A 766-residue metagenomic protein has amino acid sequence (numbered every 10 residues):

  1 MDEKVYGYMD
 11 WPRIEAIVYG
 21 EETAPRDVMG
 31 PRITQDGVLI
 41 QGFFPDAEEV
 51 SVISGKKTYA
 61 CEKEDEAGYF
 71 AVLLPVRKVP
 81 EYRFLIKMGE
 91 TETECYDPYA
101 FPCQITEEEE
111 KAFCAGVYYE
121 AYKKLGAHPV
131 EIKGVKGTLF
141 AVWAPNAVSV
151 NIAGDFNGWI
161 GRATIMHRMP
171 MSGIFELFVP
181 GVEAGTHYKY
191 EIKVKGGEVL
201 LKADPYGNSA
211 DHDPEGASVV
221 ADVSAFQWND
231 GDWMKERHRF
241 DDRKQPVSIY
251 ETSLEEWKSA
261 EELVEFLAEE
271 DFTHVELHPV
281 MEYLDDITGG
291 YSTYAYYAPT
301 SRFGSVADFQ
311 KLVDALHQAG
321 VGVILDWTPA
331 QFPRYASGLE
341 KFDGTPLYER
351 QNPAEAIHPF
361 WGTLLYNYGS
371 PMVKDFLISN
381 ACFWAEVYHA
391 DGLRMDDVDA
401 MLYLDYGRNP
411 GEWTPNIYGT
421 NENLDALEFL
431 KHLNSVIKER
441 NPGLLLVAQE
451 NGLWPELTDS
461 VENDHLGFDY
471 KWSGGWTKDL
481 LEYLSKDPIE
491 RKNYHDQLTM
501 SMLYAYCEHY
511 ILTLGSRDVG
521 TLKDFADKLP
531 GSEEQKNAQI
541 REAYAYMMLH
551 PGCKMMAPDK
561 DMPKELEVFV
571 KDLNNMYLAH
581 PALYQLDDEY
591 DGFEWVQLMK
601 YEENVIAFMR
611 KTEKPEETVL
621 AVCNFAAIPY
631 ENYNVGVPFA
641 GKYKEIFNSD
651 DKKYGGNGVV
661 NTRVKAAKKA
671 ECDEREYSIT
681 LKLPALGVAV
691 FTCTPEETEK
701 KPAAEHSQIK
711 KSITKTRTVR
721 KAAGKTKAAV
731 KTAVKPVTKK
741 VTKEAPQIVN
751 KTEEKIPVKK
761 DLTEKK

Functional and structural regions predicted by a protein language model:
M1-Q35, Y59-A144, M169-E251, N657-T662: The feature marks proteins involved in alpha-glucan
V28-D46, K136-L139, N146, Q597-G636 (+1 more regions): Carbohydrate-binding surface patches
I40-G42, D46-T58, V142, A147-R162 (+1 more regions): Beta-strand-rich binding/interaction modules
K78-R83, A184-Y188, R663-K700: C-terminal beta-strand-rich structural cap/linker in extracellular carbohydrate-active enzymes
A112-A127, E131, V199-K202, N208-S253 (+4 more regions): Glycine-rich phosphate/pyrophosphate-binding loop and adjacent beta-alpha nucleotide/cofactor-binding cores
S209-D211, A217, A225-I249, S253-K258 (+2 more regions): Substrate-binding/active-site clefts of carbohydrate-active enzymes
H389-D391, Y406-P558, L578-V635, F639-D650 (+1 more regions): Conserved alpha/beta catalytic core and glycan-binding cleft of carbohydrate-active enzymes
E699-K766: Intrinsically disordered, polybasic Lys/Arg-rich low-complexity tracts
